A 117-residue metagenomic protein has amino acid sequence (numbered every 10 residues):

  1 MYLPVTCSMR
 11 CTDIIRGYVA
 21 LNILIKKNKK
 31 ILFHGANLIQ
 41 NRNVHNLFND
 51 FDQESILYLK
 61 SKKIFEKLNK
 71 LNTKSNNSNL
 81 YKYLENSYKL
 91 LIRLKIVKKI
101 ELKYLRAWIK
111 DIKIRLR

Functional and structural regions predicted by a protein language model:
M1-T6, R10, N22-R117: Terminal low-complexity segments of carbohydrate-biosynthetic enzymes
D13: Acidic active-site catalytic centers that drive phospho-/nucleotidyl reactions and related ester hydrolyses
R16-V19: Short active-site alpha-helical segment characteristic of glycosyltransferases and processive polysaccharide synthases
